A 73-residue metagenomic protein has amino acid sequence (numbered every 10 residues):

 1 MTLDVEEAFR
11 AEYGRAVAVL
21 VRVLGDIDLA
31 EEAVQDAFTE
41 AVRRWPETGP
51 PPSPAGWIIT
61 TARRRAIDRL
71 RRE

Functional and structural regions predicted by a protein language model:
M1-A18, D28-E31: A short, charge-rich alpha-helical start-of-domain segment used by transcription regulators
A16, L20, A30-A41, T61: Short, small-hydrophobic-rich alpha-helical interface motif
V19, V23, R44, R65 (+1 more regions): Short alpha-helical functional segments enriched in proximate histidine and acidic residues
V23, I27, E47-T48: Short strand->helix junction
D36-P54, R72-E73: Sigma70-family region 2
I59, R63-E73: Arg/Lys-rich amphipathic alpha helix in sigma70-family domain 2
